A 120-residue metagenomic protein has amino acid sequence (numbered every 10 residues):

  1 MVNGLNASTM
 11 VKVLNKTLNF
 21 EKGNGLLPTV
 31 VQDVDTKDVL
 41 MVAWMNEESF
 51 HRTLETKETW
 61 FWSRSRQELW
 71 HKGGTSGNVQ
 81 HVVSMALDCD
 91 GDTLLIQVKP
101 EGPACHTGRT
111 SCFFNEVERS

Functional and structural regions predicted by a protein language model:
G4-L26, Q32-L40, M45-S120: C-terminal binding/interaction regions
